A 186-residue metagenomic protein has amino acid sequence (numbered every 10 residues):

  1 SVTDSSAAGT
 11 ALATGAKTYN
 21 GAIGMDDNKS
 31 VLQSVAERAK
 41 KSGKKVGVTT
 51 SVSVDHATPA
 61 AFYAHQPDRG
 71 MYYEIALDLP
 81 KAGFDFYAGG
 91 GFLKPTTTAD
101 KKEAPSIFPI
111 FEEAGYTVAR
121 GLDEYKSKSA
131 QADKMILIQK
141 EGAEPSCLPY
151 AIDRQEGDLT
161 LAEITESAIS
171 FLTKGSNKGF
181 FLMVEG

Functional and structural regions predicted by a protein language model:
S1-S129, D133-K134: N-terminal catalytic scaffold of extracellular/periplasmic and nuclease hydrolases that process anionic headgroups
D123-G186: Anion-binding catalytic surfaces of enzymes that hydrolyze or transfer phosphate/sulfate esters
